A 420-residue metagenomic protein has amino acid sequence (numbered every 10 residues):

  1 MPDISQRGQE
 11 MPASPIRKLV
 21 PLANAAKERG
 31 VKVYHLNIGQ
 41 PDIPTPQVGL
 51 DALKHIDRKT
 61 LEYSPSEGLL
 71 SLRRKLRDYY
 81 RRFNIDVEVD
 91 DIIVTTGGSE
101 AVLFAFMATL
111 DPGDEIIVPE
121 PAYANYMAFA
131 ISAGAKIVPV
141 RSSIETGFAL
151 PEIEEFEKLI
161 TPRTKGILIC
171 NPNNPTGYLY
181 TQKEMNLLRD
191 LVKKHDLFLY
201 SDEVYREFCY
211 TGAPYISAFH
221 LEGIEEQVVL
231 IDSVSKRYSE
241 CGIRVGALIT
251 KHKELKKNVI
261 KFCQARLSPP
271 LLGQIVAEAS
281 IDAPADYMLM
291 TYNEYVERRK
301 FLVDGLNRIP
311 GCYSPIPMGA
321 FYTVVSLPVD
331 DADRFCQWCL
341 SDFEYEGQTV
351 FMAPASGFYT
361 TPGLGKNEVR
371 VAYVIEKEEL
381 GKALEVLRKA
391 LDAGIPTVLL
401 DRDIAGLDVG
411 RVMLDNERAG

Functional and structural regions predicted by a protein language model:
P2-I4, G8, P12-S14, L19 (+4 more regions): PLP-dependent class I/II
L36, K59-E62, K75-D78, R82: Glycine-rich loop-to-alpha-helix module at the N-terminal edge of alpha/beta enzyme cores
S66-G68: Short beta-strand to alpha-helix junction loop
L70, R74, L289, N293 (+2 more regions): Generic detection of well-ordered alpha-helical segments
A390-A419: Flexible loop/hinge segments that line or gate small-molecule binding clefts
